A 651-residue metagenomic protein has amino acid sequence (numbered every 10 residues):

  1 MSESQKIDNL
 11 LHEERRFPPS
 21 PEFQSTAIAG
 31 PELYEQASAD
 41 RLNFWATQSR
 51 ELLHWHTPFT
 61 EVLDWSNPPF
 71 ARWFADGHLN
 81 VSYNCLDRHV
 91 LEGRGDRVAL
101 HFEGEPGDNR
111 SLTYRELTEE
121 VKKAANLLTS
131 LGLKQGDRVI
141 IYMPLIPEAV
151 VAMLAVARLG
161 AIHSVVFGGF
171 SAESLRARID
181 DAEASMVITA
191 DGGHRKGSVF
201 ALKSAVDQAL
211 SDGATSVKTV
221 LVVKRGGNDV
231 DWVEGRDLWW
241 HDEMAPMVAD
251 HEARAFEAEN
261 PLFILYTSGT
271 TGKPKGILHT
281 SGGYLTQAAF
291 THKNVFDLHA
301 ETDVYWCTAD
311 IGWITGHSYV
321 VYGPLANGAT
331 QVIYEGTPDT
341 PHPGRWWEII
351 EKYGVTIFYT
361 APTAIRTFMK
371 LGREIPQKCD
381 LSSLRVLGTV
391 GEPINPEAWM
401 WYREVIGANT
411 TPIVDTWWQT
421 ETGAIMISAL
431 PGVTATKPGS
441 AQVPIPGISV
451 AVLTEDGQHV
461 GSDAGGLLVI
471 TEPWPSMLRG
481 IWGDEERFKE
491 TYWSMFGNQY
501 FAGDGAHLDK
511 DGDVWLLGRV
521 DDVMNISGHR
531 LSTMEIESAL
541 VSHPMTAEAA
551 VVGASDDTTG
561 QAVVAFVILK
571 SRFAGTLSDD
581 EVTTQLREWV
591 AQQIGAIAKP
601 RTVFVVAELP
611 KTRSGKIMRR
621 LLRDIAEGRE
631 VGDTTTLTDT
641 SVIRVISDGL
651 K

Functional and structural regions predicted by a protein language model:
S82-Y83, D96, L100-L154, S171-R176 (+2 more regions): Conserved AMP-binding/adenylate-forming core of the ANL superfamily
V98, V220-V223, V233-Y266, K273 (+1 more regions): Conserved pre-ATP/AMP-binding loop-to-beta segment of ANL
R110-R115, R254-A255, L262-T286: Conserved AMP-binding A3 loop
L154, R158-D242, G354, A361-P362: Structural core segment of the AMP-binding/adenylate-forming
V166-G192, V206, E351, F358 (+8 more regions): AMP-binding/adenylate-forming catalytic core of the ANL superfamily
H241, Y322, A326-A329, T356-T360 (+2 more regions): Gly/Ser/Thr-rich phosphate-binding loop
L285-V304, I314-T356, K370-L371: Conserved AMP-binding/adenylation subdomain of ANL enzymes
V443-G447, Q458-Y492, L531, E630-V631: Conserved ATP/PPi-binding loop(s) of AMP-dependent carboxylate-activating enzymes
